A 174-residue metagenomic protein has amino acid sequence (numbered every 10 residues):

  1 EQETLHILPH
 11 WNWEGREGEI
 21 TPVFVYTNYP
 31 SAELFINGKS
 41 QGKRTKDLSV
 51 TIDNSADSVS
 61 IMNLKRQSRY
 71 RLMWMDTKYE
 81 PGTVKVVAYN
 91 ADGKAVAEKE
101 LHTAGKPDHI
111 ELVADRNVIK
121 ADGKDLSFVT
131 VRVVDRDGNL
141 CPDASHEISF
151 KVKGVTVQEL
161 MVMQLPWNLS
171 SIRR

Functional and structural regions predicted by a protein language model:
E1-K120, R136-D137: Substrate-binding clefts and catalytic carboxylate motifs of secreted carbohydrate-active enzymes
P22, F128, E147: Broad gene-expression machinery/nucleic-acid interaction feature
T27, V133, V152-G154: Flexible glycine-/small-residue-rich
T27-N28, P142-H146: Short coil-to-beta strand junction motifs in C2/discoidin
Y29, F128-T130: Short loop/turn microsegments at loop-to-beta-strand junctions
K39-K43, A144-R173: Short, well-ordered beta-strand segments
Y79-T83, K124-L126, S145: Extracellular Ig-like/FN3 beta-sandwich strand-entry sites
S127, V134-N139: Solvent-exposed, low-complexity, repeat-rich "mucin-like" stalks and linkers
